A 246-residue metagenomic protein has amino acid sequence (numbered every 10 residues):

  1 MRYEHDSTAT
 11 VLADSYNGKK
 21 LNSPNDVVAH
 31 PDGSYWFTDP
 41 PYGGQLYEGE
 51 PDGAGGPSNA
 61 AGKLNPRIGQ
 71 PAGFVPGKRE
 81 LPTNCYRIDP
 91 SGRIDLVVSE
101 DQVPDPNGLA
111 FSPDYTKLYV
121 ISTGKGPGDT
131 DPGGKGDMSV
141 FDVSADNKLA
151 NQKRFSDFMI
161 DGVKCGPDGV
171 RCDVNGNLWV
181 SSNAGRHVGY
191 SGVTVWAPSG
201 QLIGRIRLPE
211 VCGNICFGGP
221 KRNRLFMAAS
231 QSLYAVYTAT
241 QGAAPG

Functional and structural regions predicted by a protein language model:
M1-P76, P82-T83: Asp-box/WD-like beta-propeller blade repeats and closely related beta-sheet repeat scaffolds
M1-S7, R87-G92, N175, A184-R207 (+3 more regions): Flexible "stalk/tail and boundary" regions
Y3-K20, N84-D105, F141-G162, V193-L208: Blade-edge beta-strand/turn elements of extracellular beta-propeller and related beta-sheet repeat scaffolds
T8, N17, Y35, G43 (+9 more regions): Surface-exposed, flexible loop/turn segments at secondary-structure boundaries
N17-Y35, P71-A72, P76-N84, I94-V120 (+5 more regions): Beta-rich, blade/repeat-based domains predominating in secreted/periplasmic proteins but also intracellular
P40-Y42, T123-K125, G133, V143 (+4 more regions): Short loop/turn segments immediately following the C-termini of beta-strands
Y47, P82, G128-S139, V188-V193 (+1 more regions): Structural motif
V140-K148, Y237-P245: Short loop/turn segments immediately following beta-strands, especially the blade-tip and inter-blade linker loops
